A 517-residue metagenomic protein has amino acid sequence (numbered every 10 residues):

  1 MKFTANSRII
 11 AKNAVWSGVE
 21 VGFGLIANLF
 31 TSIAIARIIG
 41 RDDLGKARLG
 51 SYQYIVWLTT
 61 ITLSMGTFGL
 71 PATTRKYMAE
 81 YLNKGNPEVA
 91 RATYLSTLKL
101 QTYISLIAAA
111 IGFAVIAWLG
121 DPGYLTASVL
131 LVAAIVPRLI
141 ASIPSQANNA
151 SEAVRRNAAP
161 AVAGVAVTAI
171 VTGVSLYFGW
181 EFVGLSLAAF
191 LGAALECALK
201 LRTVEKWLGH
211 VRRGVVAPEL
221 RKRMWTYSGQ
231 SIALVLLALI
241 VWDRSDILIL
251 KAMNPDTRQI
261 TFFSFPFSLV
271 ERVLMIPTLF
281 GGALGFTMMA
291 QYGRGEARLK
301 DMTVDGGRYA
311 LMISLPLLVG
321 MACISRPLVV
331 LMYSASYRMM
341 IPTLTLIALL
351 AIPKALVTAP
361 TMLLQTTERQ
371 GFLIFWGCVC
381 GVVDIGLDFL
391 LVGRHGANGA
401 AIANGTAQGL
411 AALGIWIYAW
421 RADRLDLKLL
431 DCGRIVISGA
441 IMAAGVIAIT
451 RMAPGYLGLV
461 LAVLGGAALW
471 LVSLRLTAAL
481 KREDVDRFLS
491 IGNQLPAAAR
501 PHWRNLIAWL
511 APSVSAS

Functional and structural regions predicted by a protein language model:
M1-F30, N86-E88, L95, G123-Y124 (+4 more regions): N-terminal membrane topogenesis motif
M1-I10, F182-V183, A198-D243, T287-D301 (+3 more regions): Interhelical loop/hinge segments that connect adjacent transmembrane helices in multipass membrane
N6-A72, A109, F113, A134 (+5 more regions): Signature of the first transmembrane helix
K12-S32, G164, A188-K200, V204 (+4 more regions): Transmembrane helical elements of multi-pass membrane transporters/channels
I26, F30, F178, L239 (+6 more regions): Transmembrane alpha-helical segments of multi-pass transport proteins
A36-K46, L125-T126, S151-R155, V165-A198 (+5 more regions): Membrane-interface helix-loop junctions in multi-pass transport and translocation proteins
T67-N83, A150, L208-G209, P266 (+2 more regions): Helix-loop junctions and terminal segments of transmembrane helices in multi-pass membrane transport/translocation
K99-R244: Hydrophobic transmembrane helix module of multi-pass membrane transport proteins
